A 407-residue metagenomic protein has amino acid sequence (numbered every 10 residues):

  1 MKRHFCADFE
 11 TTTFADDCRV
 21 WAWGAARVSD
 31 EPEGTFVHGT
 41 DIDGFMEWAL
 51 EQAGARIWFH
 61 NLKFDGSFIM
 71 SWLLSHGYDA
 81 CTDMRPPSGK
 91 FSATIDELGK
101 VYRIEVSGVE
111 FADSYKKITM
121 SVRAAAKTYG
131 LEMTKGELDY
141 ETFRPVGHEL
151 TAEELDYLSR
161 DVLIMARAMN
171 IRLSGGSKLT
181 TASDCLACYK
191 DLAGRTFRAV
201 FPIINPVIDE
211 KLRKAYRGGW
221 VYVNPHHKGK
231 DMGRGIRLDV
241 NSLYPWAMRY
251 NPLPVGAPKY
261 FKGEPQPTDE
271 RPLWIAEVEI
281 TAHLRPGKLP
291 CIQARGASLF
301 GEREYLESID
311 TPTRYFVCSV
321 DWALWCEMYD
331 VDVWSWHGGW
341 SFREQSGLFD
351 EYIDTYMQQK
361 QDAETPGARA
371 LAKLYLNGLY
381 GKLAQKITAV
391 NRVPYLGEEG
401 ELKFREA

Functional and structural regions predicted by a protein language model:
M1-C6, A15-A407: Conserved acidic
T12: Conserved Rossmann-like nucleotide-cofactor binding loop
